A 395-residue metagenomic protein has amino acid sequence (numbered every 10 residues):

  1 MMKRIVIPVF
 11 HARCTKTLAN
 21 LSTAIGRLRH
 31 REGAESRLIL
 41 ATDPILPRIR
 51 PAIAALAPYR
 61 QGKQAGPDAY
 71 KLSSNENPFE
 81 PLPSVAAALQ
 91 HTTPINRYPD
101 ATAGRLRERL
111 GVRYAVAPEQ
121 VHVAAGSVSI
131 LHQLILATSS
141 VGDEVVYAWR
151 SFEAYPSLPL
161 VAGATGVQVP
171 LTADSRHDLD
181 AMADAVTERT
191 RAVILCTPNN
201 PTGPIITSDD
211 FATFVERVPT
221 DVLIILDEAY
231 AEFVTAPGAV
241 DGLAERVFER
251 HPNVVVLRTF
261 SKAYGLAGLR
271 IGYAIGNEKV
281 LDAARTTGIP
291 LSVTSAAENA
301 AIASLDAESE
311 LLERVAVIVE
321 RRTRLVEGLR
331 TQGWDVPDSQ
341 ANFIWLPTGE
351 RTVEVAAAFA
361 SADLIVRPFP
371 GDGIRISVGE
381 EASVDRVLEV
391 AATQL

Functional and structural regions predicted by a protein language model:
T23, H30, L40, A357-L395: PLP-dependent enzyme catalytic core of the Aspartate aminotransferase-like
L38-Y98, R109: N-terminal "arm"/small-domain region of PLP-dependent enzymes with the aminotransferase-like
P51-I53, P58-Q61, D338-L346, A360-E381: Conserved PLP cofactor-binding pocket of PLP-dependent enzymes
A103-E144: Phosphate-binding glycine-rich loop
A137-L195: PLP-dependent aminotransferase-like
L160, L179-E188, P201-I224, E228-A263: Active-site pre-lysine segment of PLP-dependent enzymes
A173, I318-V319, T323, E327-A362 (+1 more regions): Conserved PLP-binding catalytic core of the aspartate aminotransferase-like
N253-R330, W334-P337: PLP-dependent aminotransferase class I/II
